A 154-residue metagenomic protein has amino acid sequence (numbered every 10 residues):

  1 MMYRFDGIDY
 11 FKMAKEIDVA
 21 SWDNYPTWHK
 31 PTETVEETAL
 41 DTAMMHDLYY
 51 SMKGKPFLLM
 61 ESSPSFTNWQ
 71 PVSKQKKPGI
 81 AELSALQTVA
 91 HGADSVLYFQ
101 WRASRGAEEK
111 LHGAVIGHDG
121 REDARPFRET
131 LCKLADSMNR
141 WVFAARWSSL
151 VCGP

Functional and structural regions predicted by a protein language model:
M2-R4, L134-A135: A Trp-anchored, charged/polar loop motif used as the substrate-binding/catalytic surface of acyl/ester-handling
Y3-A14: Distinct, well-ordered alpha-helical segments
A14-D18, W22-P154: Carbohydrate-binding surfaces of carbohydrate-active enzymes
